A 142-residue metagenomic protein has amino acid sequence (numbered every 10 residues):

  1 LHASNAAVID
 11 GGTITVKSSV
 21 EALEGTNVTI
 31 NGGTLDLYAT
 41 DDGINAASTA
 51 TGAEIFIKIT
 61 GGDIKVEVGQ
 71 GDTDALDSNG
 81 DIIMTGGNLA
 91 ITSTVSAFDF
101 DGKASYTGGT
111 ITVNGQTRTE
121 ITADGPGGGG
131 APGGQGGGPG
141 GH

Functional and structural regions predicted by a protein language model:
L1-H142: A composition-driven surface/loop motif
